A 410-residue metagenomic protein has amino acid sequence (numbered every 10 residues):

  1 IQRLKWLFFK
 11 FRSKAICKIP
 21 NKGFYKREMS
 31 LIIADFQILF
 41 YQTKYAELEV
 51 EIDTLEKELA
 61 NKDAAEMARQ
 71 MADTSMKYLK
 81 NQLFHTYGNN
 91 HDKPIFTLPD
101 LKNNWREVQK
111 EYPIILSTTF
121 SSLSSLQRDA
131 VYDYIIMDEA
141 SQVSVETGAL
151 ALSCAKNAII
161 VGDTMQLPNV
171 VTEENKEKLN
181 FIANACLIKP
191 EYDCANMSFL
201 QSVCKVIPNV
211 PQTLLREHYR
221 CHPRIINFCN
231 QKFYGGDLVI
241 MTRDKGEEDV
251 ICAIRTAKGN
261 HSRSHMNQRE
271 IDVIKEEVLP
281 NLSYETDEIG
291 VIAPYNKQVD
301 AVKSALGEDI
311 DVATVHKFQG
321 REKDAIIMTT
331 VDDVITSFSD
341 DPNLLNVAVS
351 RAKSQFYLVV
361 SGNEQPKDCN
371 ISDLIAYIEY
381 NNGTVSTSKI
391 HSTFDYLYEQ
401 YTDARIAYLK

Functional and structural regions predicted by a protein language model:
Q2-V131: Conserved helicase NTPase catalytic core signature
D92-I95, M137, I289: A short, flexible low-complexity segment enriched in Lys/Arg and Gly/Pro that occurs in N-terminal basic tails
F120-Y134, S141-K410: Conserved helicase motor core of SF1/SF2 NTP-dependent helicases
